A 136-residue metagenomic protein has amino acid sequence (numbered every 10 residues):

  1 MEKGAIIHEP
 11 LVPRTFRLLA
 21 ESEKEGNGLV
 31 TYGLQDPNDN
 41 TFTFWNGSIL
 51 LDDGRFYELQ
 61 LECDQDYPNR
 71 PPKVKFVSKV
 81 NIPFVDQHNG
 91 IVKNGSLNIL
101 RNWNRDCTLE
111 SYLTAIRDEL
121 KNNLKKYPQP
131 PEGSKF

Functional and structural regions predicted by a protein language model:
M1-F136: UBC/E2-like fold recognition across ubiquitin and ubiquitin-like conjugation systems, capturing catalytically active
